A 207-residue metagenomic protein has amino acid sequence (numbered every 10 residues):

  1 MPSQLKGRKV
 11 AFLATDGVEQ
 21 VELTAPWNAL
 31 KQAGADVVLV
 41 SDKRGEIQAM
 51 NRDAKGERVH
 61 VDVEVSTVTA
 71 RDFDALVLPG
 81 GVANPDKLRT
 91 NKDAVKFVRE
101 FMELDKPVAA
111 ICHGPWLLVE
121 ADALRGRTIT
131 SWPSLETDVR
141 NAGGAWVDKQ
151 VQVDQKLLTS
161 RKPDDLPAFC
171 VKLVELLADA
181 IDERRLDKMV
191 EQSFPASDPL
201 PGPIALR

Functional and structural regions predicted by a protein language model:
M1-L104, V108, W116-T128, E136-I181: Extended, subdomain-level signal for the structured scaffold at the beginning of enzyme domains
C112: Catalytic nucleophile serine of serine hydrolases, specifically the conserved "nucleophile elbow" pentapeptide
W132: Active-site-adjacent substrate-recognition loops and nearby beta-strands within hydrolase catalytic domains
I181-R207: Intrinsic, low-complexity terminal and presequence regions
